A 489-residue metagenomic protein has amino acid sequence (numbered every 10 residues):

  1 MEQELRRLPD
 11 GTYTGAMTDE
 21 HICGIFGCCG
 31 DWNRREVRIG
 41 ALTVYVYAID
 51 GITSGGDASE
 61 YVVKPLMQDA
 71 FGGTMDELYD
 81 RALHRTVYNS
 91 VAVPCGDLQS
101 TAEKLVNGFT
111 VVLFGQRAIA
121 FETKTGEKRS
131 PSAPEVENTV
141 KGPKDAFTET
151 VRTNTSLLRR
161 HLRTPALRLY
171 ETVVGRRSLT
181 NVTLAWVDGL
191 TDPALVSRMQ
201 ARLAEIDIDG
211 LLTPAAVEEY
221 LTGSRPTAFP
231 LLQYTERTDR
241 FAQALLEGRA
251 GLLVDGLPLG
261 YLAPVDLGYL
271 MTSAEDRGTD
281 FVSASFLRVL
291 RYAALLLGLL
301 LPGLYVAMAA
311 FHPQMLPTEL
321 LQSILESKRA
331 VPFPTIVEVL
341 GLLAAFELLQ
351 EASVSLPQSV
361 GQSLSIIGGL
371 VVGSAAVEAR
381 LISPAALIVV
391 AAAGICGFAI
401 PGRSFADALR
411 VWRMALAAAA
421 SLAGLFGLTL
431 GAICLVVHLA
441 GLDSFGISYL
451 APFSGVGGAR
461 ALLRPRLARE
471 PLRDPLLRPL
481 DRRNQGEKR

Functional and structural regions predicted by a protein language model:
M1-L300, T318, L439-R489: Membrane-embedded alpha-helical signal segments
F281, S285, H312, L316 (+1 more regions): Short, contiguous, pocket-lining structural segments that sit at or immediately flank catalytic/ligand-binding sites
L295-M315: Hydrophobic alpha-helical segments embedded in or immediately adjacent to the lipid bilayer of multipass inner-membrane
L304, P317-S323, S327-R489: Generic detector of multi-pass transmembrane helix bundles and their immediately adjacent loops in polytopic membrane
